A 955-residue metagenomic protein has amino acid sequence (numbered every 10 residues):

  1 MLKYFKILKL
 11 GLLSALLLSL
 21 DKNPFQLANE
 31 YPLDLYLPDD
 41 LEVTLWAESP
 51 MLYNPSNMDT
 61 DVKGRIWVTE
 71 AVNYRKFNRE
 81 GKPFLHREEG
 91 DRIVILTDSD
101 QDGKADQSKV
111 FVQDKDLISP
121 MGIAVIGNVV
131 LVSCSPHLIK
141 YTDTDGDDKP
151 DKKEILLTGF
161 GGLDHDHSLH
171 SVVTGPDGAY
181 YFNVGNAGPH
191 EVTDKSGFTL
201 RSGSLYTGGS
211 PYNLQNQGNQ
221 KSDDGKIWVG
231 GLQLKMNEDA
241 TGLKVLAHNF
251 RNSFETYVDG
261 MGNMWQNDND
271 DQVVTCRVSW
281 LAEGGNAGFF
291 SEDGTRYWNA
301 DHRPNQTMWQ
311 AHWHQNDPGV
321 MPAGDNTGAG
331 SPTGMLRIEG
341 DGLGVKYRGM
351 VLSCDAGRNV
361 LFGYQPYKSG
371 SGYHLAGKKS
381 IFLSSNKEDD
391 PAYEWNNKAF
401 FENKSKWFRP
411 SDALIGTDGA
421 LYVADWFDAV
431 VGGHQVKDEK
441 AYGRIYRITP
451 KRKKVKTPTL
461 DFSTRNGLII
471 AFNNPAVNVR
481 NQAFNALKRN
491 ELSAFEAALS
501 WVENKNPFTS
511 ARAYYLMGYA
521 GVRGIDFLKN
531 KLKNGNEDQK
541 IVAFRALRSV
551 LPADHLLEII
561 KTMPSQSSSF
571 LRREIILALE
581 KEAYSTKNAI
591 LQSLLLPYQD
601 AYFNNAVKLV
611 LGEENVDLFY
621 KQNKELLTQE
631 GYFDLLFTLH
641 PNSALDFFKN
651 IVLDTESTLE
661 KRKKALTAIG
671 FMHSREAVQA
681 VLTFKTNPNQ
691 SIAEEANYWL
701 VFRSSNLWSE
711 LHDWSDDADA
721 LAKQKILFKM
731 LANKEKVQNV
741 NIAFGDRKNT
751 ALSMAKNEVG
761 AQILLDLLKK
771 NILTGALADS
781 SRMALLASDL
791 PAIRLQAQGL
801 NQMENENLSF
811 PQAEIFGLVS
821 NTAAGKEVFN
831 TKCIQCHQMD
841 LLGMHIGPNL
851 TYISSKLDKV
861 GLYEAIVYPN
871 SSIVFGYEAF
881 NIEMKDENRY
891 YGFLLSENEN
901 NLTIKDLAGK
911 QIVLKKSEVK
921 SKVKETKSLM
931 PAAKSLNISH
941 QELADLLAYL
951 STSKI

Functional and structural regions predicted by a protein language model:
M1-L27: Bacterial Sec-dependent N-terminal signal peptides
L20-G467, N478-Q482, A486-R489, L841 (+3 more regions): Beta-propeller domains with acidic blade repeats across secreted/periplasmic ectodomains and cytosolic WD/CNH propellers
L20-N23, Y373-L375, P450-V455, T459 (+9 more regions): Post-cleavage N-terminal segment of exported redox proteins
N78, K82, G433-H434, G843-Y868 (+2 more regions): Gly/Gly-Pro-rich "capping" loops immediately C-terminal to redox-active cysteine motifs in periplasmic/lumenal
L232-R277, L336-R348, L352, W395-E439 (+7 more regions): Repeat-solenoid scaffold signature
K454-P458, N478-E491, F508-V522, N530 (+17 more regions): Structural detector for internal amphipathic alpha-helices that build alpha-solenoid repeat scaffolds
P475-A476, K505-N506, G535-N536, S567-S568 (+6 more regions): Short inter-helical turns and helix N-cap capping residues of alpha-solenoid HEAT/ARM repeat scaffolds
G817-M839: Sequence/structural segment immediately N-terminal to covalent heme-attachment motifs in c-type and related
